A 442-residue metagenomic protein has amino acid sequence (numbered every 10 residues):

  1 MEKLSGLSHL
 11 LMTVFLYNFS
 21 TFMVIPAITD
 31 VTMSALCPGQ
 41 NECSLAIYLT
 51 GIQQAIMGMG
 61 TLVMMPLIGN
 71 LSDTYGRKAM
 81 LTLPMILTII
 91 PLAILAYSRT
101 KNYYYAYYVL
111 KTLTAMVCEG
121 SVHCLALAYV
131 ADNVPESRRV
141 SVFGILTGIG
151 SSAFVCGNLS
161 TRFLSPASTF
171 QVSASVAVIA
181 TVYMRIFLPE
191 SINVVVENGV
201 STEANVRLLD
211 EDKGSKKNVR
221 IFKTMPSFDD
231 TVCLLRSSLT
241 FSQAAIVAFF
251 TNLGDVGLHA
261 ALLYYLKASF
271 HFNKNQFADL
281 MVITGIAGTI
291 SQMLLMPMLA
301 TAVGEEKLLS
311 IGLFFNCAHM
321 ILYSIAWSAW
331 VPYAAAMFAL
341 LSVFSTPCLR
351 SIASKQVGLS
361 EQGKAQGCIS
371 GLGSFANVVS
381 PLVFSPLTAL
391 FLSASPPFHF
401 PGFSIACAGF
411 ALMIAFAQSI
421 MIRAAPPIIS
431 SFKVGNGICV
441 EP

Functional and structural regions predicted by a protein language model:
M1-L7, E190-V247, N252, A268-S269 (+1 more regions): Juxtamembrane intracellular "pre-TM" segments in multi-pass secondary transporters
F15, P91, N102-S121, W330-T346: Hydrophobic core of transmembrane alpha-helices in multi-pass small-molecule transporters, especially MFS/SLC-type
A27-I47, A260-F277: Short amphipathic helix-loop junctions that connect adjacent transmembrane helices in Major Facilitator Superfamily/SLC
T61, R138-R162, A177, L372-V383: Glycine-rich segments within core transmembrane alpha-helices of 12-TM secondary carriers
T82, I86-N102, F314-W327: C-terminal ends and interior cores of transmembrane alpha-helices in multi-pass membrane transporters/permeases
Y108-G150: Cytoplasmic helix-loop-helix junction between adjacent transmembrane helices in 12-TM secondary transporters
R162-A177, P386-L412: A membrane-interface helix-boundary motif in multi-pass transporters
A177-P189, Y323, A406-P442: Multi-pass alpha-helical transporter architecture, strongest for 12-TM Major Facilitator/SLC carriers used
